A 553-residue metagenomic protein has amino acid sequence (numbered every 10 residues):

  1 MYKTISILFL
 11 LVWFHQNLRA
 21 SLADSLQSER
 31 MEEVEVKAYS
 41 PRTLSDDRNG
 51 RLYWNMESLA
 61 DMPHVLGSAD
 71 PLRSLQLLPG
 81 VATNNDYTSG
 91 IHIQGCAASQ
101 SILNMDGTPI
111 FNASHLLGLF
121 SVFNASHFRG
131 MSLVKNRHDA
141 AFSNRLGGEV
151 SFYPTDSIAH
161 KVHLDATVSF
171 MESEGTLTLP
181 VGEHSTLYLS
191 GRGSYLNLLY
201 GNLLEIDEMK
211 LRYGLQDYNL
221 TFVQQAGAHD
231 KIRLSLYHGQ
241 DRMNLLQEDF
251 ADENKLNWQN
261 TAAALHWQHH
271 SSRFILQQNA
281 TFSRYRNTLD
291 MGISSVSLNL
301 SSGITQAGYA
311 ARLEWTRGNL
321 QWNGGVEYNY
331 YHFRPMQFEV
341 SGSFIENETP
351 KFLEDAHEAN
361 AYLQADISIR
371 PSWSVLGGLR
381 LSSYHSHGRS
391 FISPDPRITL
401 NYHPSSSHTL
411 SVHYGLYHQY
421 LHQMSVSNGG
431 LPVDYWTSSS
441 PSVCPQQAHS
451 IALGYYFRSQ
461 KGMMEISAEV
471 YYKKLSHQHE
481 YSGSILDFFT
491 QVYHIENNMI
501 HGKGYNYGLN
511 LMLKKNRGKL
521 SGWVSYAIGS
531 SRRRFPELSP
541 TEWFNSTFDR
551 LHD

Functional and structural regions predicted by a protein language model:
S21-P63, L72, A98: Short, acidic, small-residue-rich periplasmic hinge/interaction motif at the N-terminus of Gram-negative outer-membrane
D61-P63, T108-K135: Short acidic/polar hinge/loop motifs at secondary-structure boundaries that mediate gating or recognition
P63-G67, L72-P109: Extracytoplasmic beta-strand/coil segments of soluble accessory domains associated with Gram-negative outer-membrane
L77-L78, V122-D165, E174-T176: A beta-strand signature from Gram-negative outer-membrane beta-barrel systems, especially the internal plug domain
R145, H184-Y195, I275-S295, D355-H387 (+3 more regions): Surface-exposed extracellular loop regions of Gram-negative outer-membrane beta-barrel proteins
L196, L211-Y213, H229-Q306, E346 (+1 more regions): Flexible loop and strand-edge segments within Gram-negative outer membrane beta-barrel domains
Q277-N287, H403, S442-M499: Membrane-embedded beta-barrel scaffold of Gram-negative outer-membrane proteins
Y472-K474, Y493-D553: Gram-negative outer-membrane beta-barrel transporters
